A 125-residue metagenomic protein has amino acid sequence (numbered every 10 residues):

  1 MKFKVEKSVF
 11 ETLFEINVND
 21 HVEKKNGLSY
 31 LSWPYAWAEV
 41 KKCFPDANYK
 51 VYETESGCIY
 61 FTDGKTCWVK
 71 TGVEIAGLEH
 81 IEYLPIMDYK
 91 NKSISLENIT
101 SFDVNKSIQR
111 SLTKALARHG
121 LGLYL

Functional and structural regions predicted by a protein language model:
M1-E39: N-terminal, Lys/Arg- and Ser/Thr-rich interaction peptides
L31, A36-L125: Positively charged, aromatic-enriched nucleic acid-contacting surfaces
